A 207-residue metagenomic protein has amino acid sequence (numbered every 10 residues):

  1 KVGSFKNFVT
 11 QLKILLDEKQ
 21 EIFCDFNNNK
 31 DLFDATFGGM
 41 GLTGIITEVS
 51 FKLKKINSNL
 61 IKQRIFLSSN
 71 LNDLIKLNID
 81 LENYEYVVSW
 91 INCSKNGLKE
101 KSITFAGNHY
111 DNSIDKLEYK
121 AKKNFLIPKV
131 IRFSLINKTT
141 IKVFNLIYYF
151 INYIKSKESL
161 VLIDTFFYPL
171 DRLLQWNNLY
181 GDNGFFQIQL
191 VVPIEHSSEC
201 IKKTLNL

Functional and structural regions predicted by a protein language model:
K1-L207: Noncatalytic alpha-helical scaffold of FAD-dependent oxidoreductases
